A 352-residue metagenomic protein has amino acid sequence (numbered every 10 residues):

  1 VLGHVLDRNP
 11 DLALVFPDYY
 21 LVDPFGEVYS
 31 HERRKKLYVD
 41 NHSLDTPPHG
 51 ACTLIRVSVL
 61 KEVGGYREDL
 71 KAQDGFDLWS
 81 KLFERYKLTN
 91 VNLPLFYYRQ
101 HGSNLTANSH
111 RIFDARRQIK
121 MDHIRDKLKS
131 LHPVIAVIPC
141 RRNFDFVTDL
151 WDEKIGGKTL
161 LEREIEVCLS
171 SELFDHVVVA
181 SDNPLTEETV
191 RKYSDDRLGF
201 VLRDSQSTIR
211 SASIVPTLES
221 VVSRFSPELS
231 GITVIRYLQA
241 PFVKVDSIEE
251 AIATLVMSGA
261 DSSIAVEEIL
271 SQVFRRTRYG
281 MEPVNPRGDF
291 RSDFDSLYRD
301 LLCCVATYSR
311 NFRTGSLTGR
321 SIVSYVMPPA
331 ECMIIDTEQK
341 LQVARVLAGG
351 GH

Functional and structural regions predicted by a protein language model:
V1-Y29, F225-S230, A253-A265: Conserved donor NDP-sugar-binding/catalytic core segment of glycosyltransferases
A13, E68-L70, S80-Y97, I124-L131 (+2 more regions): Catalytic donor-sugar/metal-binding loop of nucleotide-sugar-dependent glycosyltransferases
P17, H31-R117: Conserved nucleotide-sugar donor-binding catalytic segment
D18, E27-T46, G50, M121 (+2 more regions): Short, flexible, basic/aromatic active-site loop/helix in glycosyltransferases
G26, P216-S220, L229, L238-E331: Conserved core of the sugar-phosphate nucleotidyltransferase
K129-T148: N-terminal nucleotide-binding beta1-loop-alpha1 segment
V167-F174: Short, acidic, metal-binding catalytic loop of nucleotide-sugar glycosyltransferases
L185-V234, F242-D246, E250: Short phosphate-binding loop-to-helix
